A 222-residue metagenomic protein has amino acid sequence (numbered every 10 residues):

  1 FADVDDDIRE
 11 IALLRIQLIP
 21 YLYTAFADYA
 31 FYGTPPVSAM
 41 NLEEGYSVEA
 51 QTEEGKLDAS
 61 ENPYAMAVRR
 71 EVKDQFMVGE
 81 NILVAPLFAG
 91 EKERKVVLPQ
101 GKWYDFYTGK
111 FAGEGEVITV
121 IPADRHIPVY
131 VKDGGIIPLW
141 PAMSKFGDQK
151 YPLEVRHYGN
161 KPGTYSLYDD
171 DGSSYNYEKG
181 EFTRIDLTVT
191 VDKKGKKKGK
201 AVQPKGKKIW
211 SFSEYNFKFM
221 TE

Functional and structural regions predicted by a protein language model:
F1-F217: Catalytic core of carbohydrate-active enzymes
